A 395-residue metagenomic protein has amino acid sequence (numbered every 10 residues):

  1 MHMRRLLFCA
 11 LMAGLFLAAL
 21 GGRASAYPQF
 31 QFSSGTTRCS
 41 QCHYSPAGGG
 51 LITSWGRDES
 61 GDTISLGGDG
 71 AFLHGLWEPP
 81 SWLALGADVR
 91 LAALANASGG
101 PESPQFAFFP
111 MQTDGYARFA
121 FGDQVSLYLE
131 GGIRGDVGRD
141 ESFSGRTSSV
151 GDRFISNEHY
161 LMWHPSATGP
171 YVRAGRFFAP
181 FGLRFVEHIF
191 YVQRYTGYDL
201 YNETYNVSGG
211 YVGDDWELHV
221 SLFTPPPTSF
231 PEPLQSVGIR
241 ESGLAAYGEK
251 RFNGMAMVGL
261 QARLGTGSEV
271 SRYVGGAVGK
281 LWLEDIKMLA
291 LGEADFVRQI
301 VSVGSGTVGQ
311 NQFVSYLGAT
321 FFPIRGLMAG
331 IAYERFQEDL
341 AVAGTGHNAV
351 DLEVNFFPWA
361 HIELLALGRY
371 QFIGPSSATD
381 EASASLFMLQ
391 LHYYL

Functional and structural regions predicted by a protein language model:
T36-P46: The canonical Cys-X-X-Cys-His
R38, F356, A382-L395: Outer-membrane beta-barrel "beta-signal"
P46-G48, L91-A97, G131-V137, R176-P180 (+8 more regions): Transmembrane beta-strands of outer-membrane beta-barrel pores
A47-L51, A84-A93, E102-P227, E249-M255: Outer membrane beta-barrel
P79-S81, F119-D123, P165-A167, V212-E217 (+6 more regions): Outer-membrane beta-barrel strand-turn architecture
S81, E102-M111, D152-N157, Y201-Y205 (+6 more regions): Residues that define the transmembrane beta-barrel architecture of outer-membrane proteins
L83-V89, L127-L129, P170-V172, L218-V220 (+7 more regions): Transmembrane beta-strands of outer-membrane beta-barrel proteins
I239, A246-L340: Detector for outer-membrane/organellar transmembrane beta-barrel domains, recognizing the amphipathic beta-strand
